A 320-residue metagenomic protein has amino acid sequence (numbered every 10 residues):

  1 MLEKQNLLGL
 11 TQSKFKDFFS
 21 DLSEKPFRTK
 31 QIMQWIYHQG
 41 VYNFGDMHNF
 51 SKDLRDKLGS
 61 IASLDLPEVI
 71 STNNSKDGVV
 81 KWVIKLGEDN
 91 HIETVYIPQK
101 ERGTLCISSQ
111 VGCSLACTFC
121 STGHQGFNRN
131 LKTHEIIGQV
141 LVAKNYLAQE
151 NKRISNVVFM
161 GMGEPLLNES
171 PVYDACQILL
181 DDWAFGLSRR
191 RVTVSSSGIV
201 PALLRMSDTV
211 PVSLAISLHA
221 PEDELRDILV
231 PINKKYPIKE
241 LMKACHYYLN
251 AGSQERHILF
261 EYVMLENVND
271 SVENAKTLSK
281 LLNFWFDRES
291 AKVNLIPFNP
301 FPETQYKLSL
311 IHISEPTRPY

Functional and structural regions predicted by a protein language model:
M1-G103: Flexible, acidic/Gly-rich N-terminal and inter-domain linker regions that tether and position cofactor-handling modules
N74-S75, S108-S109, S195, S217: Short linear Ser/Thr-Pro motifs
P98-E135, L141: Canonical Radical SAM [4Fe-4S] cluster-binding loop centered on the CxxxCxxC motif and its immediate flanking residues
T104, T122, T193-S196, T317: Ser/Thr-centric signal marking residues that sit in or immediately flank functional binding/regulatory motifs
N145-I311: Conserved AdoMet/S-adenosylmethionine-binding subsite of the radical SAM
I311-Y320: Single conserved hydrophobic/aromatic residue that forms the stacking wall/gate of nucleotide- or nucleobase-binding
